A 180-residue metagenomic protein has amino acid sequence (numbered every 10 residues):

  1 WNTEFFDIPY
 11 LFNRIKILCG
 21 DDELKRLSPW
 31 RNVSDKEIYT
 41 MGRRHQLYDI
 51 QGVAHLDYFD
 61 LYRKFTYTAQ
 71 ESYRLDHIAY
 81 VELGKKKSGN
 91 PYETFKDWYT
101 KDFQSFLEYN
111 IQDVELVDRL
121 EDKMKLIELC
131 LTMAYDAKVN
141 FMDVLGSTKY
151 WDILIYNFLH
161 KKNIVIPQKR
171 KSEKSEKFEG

Functional and structural regions predicted by a protein language model:
W1, S88-N90, L131, K169: Residue-level detector of family-conserved "landmark" positions at structurally sensitive sites
W1-Y10: Acidic, metal-coordinating catalytic cores used for nucleic-acid/nucleotide bond scission and strand-transfer chemistry
T3-E4, Y92-E93, S172: Residue-level "edge-of-site" marker
I8, I15-I17, D21-V114: Active-site-proximal helix-loop-helix substrate-binding element of RNase H-like nuclease domains
Y10-N13, R119: Alpha-helical scaffolding segments of alpha/beta enzyme cores, especially the outer helices of TIM-barrel or partial
N13-K16, A134: Short low-complexity, flexible loop/linker segments enriched in glycine and/or proline with clustered acidic
K96-G180: Common nucleic-acid-contacting/processivity interface regions adjacent to the catalytic cores of nucleic-acid enzymes
